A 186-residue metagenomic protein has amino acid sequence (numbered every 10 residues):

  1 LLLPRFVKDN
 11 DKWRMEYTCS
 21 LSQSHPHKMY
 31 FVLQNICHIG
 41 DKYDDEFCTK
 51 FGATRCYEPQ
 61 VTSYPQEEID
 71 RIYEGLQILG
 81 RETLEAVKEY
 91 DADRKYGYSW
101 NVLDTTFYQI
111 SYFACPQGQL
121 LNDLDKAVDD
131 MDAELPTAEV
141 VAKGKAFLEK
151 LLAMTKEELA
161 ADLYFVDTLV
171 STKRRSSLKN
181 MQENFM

Functional and structural regions predicted by a protein language model:
L1-K12: Short, internal acidic amphipathic alpha-helical interface segments that mediate docking to partner proteins
N10-F31: Well-ordered alpha/beta subsegment
M29-Y43: Short amphipathic C-terminal alpha-helix that caps PH/PH-like domains
Q34, A53-Y57, K126-V128: Amphipathic alpha-helical scaffolding segments
G40, D44, G80, L84-V87 (+1 more regions): A structural signal for well-ordered alpha-helices, especially hydrophobic packing surfaces of coiled-coils
G40-R55, G118: Long, hydrophobic, amphipathic alpha-helical segments used as structural scaffolds
C48-L103: Charged, amphipathic alpha-helical linkers/stalks
D104-M186: Charged, long alpha-helical assembly modules
